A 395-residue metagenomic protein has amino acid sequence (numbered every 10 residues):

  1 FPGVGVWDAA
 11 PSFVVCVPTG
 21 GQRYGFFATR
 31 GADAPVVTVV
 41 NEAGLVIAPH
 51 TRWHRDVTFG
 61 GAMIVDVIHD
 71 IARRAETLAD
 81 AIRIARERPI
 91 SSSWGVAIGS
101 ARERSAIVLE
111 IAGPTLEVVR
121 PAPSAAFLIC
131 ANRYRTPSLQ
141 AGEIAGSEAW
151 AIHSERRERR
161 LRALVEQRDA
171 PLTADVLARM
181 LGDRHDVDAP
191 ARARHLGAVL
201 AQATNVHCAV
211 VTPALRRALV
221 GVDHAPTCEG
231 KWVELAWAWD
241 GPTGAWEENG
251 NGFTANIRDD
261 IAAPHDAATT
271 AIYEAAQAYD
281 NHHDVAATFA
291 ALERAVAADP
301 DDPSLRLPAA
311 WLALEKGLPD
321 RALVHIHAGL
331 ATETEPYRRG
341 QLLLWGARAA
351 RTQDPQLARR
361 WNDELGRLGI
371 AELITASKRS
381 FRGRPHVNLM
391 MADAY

Functional and structural regions predicted by a protein language model:
F1-V65, S91-G95: A contiguous strand-loop segment
V65-V67, L307: Glycine- and acidic
H69-R73: Short, well-ordered beta-strand elements within core beta-sheets of diverse protein domains
R74-V108, G113-P114, P121-K316, R321 (+3 more regions): C-terminus-biased signal that marks the final domain/tail of proteins
H327-T332, R351-L373: TPR/TPR-like (Sel1-like) alpha-helical repeat modules
G340-W345, N362, S377: Long alpha-helical HEAT/HEAT-like repeat alpha-solenoid scaffolds in very large eukaryotic proteins, especially those
E372-R382: Acidic, Ser/Thr-rich low-complexity linear motifs
